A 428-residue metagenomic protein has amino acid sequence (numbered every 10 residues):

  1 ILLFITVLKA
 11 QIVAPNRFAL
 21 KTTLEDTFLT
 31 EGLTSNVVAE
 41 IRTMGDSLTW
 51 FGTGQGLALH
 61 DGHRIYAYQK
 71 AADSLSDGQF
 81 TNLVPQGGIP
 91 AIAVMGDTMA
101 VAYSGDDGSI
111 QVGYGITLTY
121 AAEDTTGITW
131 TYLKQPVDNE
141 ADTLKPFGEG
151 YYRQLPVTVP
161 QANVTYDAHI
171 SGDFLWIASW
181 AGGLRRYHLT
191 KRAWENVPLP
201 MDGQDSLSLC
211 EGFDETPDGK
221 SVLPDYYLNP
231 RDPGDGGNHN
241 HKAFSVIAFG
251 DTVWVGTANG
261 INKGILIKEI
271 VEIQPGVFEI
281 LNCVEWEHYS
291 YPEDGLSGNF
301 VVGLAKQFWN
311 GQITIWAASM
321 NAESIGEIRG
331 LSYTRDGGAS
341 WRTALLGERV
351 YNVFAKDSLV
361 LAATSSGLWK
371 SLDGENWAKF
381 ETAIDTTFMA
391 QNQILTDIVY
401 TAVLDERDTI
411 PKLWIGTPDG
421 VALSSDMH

Functional and structural regions predicted by a protein language model:
I1-N16, L20: Bacterial Sec-dependent N-terminal signal peptides
P15-D46, A67-D97, S104-I110, T129-G172 (+5 more regions): Short coil-to-beta transitions that initiate beta-strands within beta-rich domains
T43, H60, G113-E123, R186-Y187 (+4 more regions): Conserved Ser/Thr-centered positions that define the repeating blades of beta-propeller domains
D46, G54-Q55, G113, A181 (+7 more regions): Surface-exposed loop/turn positions within WD40 beta-propeller blades
L48-F51, M99-V101, F174-I177, T252-V255 (+5 more regions): Conserved beta-propeller blade signature
W50-L75: Beta-propeller domains
G56-A58, G105-V112, G182-R185, G260-N262 (+4 more regions): Short glycine/acidic-enriched loop and turn motifs that connect beta-strands
I415, D419-H428: Blade-level signature of beta-propeller repeat domains, shared across WD40, Kelch, NHL, RCC1 and BNR/Asp-box propellers
